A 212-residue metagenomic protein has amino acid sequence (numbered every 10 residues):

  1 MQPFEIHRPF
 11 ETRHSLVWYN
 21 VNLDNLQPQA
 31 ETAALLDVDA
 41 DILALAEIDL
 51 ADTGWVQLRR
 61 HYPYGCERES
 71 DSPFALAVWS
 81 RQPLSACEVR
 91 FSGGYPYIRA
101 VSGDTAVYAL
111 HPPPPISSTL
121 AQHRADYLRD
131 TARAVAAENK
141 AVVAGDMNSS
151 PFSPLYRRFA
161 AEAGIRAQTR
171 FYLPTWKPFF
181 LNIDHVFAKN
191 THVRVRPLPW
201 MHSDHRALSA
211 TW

Functional and structural regions predicted by a protein language model:
M1-R13: N-terminal membrane-anchoring alpha-helices
T12, N22-D37, I42-W212: Soluble catalytic domains of enzymes that build or remodel membrane lipids, polysaccharides, and related
L16: Hydrophobic beta-strand segment of the Class I
